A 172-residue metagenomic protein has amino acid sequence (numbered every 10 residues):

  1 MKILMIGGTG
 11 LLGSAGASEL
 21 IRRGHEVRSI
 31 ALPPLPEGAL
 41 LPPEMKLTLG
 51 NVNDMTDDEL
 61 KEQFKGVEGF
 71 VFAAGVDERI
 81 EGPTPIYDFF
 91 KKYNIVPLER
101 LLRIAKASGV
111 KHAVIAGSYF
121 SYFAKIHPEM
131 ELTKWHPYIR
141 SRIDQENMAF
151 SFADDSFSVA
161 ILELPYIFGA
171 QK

Functional and structural regions predicted by a protein language model:
I3-R23: N-terminal Rossmann NAD(P)H-binding glycine-rich loop of SDR-like oxidoreductase domains
I6, I30, A73-A74, A113-Y119 (+1 more regions): SDR active-site strand-loop-helix element
H25-P33: Conserved glycine-rich Rossmann-like NAD(P)H-binding loop of the short-chain dehydrogenase/reductase
M45-V96: NAD(P)H-binding glycine-rich loop region in Rossmannoid oxidoreductase-like domains and their noncatalytic homologs
D77-E78, Y119-I126, P165-F168: Active-site segment of SDR-like NAD(P)-dependent oxidoreductases
V96-R140, A160: Conserved Rossmann-fold NAD(P)-dependent oxidoreductase catalytic core, especially the SDR/UDP-sugar
A149-K172: Conserved beta-loop-beta element that borders a ligand/cofactor-binding pocket
